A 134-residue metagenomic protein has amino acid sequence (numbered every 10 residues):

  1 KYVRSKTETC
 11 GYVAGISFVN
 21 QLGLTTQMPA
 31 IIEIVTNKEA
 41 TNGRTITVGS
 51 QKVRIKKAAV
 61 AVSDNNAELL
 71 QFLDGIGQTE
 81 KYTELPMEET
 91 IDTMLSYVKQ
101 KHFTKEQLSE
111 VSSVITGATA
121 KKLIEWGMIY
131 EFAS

Functional and structural regions predicted by a protein language model:
K1-V3: Short beta-edge/loop segments at beta->alpha junctions of small alpha/beta modules that act as binding/recognition
T7-N42, T47: Short gly/ser-rich loop at a beta-strand->alpha-helix junction or flexible surface loop bordering the NTP-binding
V19-N20, P29-I31, V53, V60 (+2 more regions): Residue-level detector of solvent-exposed, low-hydrophobicity positions
E33-I34, R54, Q71: Generic structural signal for residues positioned in beta-strands
T47-K57: A short, charged helix-loop
K57-S134: Hydrophobic alpha-helical interaction segments
